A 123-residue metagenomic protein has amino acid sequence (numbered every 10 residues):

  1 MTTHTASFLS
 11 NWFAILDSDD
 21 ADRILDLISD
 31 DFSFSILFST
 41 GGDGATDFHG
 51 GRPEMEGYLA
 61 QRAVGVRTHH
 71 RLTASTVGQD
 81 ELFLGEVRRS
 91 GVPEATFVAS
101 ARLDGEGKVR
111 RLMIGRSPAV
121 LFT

Functional and structural regions predicted by a protein language model:
M1-D26, D30, L121-T123: Short, low-complexity N-terminal intrinsically disordered segments enriched in polar/charged residues
T2, A45, V87-R88: A generic secondary-structure micro-motif detector that highlights 1-2 residue hydrophobic/ambivalent hotspots embedded
H4, F8, G50, E54 (+1 more regions): Soluble or luminal CAZymes and related metallo-dependent hydrolases
N11-A14, A45, A99: Short, flexible active-site loop motifs that bind/organize anionic cofactors or intermediates
S29-T76: A solvent-exposed, acidic/Ser-Thr-rich amphipathic alpha-helical stretch
E56-T123: A beta-strand edge to alpha-helix "cap/lid" segment located at domain peripheries
